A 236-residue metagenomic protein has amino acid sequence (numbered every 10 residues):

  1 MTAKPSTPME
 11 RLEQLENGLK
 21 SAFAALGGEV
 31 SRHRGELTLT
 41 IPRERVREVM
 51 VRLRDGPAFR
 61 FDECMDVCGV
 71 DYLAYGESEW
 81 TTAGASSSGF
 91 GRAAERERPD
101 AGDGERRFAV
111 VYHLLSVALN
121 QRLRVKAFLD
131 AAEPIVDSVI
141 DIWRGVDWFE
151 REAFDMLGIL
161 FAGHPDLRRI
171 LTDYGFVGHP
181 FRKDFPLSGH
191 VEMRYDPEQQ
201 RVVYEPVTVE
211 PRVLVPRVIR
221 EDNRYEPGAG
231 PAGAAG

Functional and structural regions predicted by a protein language model:
M1-G236: Terminal low-complexity/charged segments
